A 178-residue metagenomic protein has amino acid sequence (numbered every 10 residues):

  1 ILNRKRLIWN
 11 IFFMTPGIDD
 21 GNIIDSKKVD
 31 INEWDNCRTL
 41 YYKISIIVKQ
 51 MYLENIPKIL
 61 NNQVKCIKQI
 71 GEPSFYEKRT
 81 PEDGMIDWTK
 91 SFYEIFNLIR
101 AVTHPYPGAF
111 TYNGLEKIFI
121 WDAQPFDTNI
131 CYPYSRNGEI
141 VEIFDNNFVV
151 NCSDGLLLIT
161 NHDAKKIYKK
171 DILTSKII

Functional and structural regions predicted by a protein language model:
I1-F75, P81-E82: Donor/substrate-binding cores of folate-linked one-carbon enzymes
N10, G21-N22, G84, E116 (+2 more regions): A generic secondary-structure signal marking the coil-to-beta-strand transition
K28-I31, P73-K90, A123-P133: Short, charged low-complexity intrinsically disordered segments located at boundaries of structured domains
I44, N55, K78-R79, A109 (+2 more regions): Generic signature of intrinsically disordered, low-complexity segments enriched in small/polar residues
P57-Y112: Active-site-lining helix/loop region of Rossmann-like oxidoreductase modules
T89-I178: An anion-binding loop in the catalytic cleft
